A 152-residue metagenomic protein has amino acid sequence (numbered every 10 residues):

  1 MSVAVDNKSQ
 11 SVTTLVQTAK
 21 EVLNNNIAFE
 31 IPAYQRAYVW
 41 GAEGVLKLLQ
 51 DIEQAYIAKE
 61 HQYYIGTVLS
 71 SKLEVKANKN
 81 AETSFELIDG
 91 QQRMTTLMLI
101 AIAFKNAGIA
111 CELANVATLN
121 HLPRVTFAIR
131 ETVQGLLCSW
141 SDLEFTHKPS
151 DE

Functional and structural regions predicted by a protein language model:
S2-E152: Glycine- and hydrophobic-rich flexible loops that cap the catalytic core of alpha/beta enzyme folds
